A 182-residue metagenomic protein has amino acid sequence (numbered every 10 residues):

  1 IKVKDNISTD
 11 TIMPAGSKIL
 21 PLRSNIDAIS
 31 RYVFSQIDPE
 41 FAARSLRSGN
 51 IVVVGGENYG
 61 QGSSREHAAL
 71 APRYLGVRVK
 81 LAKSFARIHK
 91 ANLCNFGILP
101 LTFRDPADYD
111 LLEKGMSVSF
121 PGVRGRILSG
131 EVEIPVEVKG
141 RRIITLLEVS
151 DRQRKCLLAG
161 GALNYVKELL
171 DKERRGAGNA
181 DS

Functional and structural regions predicted by a protein language model:
I1-S182: Fe-S-dependent hydro-lyases/dehydratases of central metabolism
